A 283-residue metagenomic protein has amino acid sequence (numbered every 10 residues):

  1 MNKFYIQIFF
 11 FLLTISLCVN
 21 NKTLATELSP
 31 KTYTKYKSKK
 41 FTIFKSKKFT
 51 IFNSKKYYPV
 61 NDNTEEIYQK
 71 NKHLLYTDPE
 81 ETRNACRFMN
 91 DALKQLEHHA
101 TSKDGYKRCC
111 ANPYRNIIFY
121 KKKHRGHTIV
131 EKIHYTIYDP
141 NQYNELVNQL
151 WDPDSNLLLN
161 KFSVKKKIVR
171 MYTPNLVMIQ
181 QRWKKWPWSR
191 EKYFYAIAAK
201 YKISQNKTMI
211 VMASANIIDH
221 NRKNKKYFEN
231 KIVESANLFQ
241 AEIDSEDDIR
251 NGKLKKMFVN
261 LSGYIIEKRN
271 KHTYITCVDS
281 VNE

Functional and structural regions predicted by a protein language model:
N2-E283: Eukaryotic helix-grip
